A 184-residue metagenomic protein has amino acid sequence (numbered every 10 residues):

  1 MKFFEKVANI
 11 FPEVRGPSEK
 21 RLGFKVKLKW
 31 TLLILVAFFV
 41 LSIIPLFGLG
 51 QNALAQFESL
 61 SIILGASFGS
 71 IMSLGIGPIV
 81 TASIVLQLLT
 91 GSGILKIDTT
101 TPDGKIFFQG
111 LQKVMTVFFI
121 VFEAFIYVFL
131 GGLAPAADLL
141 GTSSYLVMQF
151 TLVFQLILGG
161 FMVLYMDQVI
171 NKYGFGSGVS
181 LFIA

Functional and structural regions predicted by a protein language model:
M1-A184: Core subunits and conserved enzymes of cellular information-processing and envelope-translocation systems across
